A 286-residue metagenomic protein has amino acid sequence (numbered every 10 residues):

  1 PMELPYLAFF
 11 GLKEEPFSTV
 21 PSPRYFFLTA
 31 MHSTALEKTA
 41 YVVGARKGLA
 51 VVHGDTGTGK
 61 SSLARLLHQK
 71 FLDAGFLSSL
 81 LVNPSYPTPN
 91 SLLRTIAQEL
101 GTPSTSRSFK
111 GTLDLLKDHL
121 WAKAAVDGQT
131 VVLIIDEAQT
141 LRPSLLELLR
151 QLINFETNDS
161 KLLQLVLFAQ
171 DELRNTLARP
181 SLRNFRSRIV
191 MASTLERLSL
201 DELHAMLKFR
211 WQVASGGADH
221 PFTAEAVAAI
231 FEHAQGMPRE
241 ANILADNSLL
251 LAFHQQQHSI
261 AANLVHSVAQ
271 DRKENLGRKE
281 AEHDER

Functional and structural regions predicted by a protein language model:
P1-R46, E282-R286: A short, basic N-terminal segment
P5, Q212-R286: C-terminal alpha-helical "lid" subdomain
L7, T88-L92, P103-L148, E156-K161 (+3 more regions): Mid-core helix/loop region of P-loop NTP-binding domains shared across ATPases and GTPases
L12-F17, F76, P87-S106: Conserved NTP-binding/hydrolysis module of P-loop NTPases
A45-L67: Walker A/P-loop nucleotide-binding motif
H68-F71, L173-R188, R197: Short regulatory helix/loop adjacent to the ATP-binding pocket of P-loop NTPases
L81-S85, T176-L177, V190-L203: Conserved AAA+ ATPase "SRH/arginine-finger" region at the nucleotide-binding site
Q98-L100, D171-E172, P180, L198-G217: Conserved AAA+ ATPase "sensor/coupling" helix adjacent to the nucleotide-binding pocket
